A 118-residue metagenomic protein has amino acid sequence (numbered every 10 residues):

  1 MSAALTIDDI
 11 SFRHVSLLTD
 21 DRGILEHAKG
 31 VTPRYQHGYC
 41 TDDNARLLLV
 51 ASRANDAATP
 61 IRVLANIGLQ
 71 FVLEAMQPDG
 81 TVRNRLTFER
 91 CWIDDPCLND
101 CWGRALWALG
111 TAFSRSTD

Functional and structural regions predicted by a protein language model:
M1-R46, V50-W92: Low-complexity, Ser/Thr/Pro/Gly-enriched N-terminal "stalk/linker" regions
D42, P96, D100-G103: Residue signature of alpha-solenoid helical repeat architecture, marking inter-repeat boundaries and helix-start
R46-T59, R104-D118: Well-ordered alpha-helical scaffold segments within catalytic/enzyme domains
N66-I67, W102-L106: Conserved mixed alpha/beta catalytic, RNA-binding, or beta-rich assembly cores of soluble enzyme, regulatory
E89-L98, T111-T117: Short, surface-exposed, charge-dense and proline/glycine-enriched linear segments
